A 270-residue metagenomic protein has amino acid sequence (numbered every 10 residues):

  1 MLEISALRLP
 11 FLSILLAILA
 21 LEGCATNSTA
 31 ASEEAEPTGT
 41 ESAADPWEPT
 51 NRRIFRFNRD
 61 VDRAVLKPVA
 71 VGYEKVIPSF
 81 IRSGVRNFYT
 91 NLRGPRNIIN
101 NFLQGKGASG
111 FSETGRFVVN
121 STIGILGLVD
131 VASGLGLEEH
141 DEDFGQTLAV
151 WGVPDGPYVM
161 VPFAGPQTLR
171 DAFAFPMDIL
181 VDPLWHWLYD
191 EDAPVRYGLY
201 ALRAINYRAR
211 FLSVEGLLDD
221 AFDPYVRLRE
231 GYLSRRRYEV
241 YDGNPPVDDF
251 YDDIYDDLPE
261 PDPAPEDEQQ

Functional and structural regions predicted by a protein language model:
M1-L12: Bacterial N-terminal signal peptides that target proteins for export
S32-A64: Post-signal peptide N-terminal segment of mature Sec-exported envelope proteins
A35-E41, G152-Q270: A structured, mid-to-C-terminal "fold-capping" secondary-structure block
A64, V71-F80: Membrane interface segments of multi-pass transport proteins and intramembrane proteases
F80-G84, Q104-F111, S133-G134, E239-P246: Surface-exposed patches in mature extracellular/periplasmic domains of secreted proteins
F88-L169: Mid-length scaffold segments of soluble, non-membrane domains
